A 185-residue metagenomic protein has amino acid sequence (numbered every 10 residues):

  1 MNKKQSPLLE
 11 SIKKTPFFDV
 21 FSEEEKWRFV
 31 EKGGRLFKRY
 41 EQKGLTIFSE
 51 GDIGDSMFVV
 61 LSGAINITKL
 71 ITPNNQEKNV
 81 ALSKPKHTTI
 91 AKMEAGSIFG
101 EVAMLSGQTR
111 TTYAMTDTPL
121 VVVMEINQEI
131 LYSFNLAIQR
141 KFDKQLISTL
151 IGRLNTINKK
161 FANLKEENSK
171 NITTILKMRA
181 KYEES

Functional and structural regions predicted by a protein language model:
M1-K43: Cyclic nucleotide-binding regulatory module and flanking cytosolic helices
F17, G34, N79-L146: Cyclic-nucleotide recognition modules
G44, D55-K84, A95-G96: Glycine- and acidic-residue-biased ligand/ion/polar-headgroup-sensing regions
T46-D52: Short phosphate-coordinating micro-motif centered on Lys-Gly-acidic
S49, I67-T68, E101: A generic structural signal for residues embedded in beta-strands
I53, I65, T72-P73, P119 (+1 more regions): Residue-level signature for short turns and capping positions that connect secondary-structure elements
Q139-S185: Polybasic "coupling" helices that flank or enter modular domains
